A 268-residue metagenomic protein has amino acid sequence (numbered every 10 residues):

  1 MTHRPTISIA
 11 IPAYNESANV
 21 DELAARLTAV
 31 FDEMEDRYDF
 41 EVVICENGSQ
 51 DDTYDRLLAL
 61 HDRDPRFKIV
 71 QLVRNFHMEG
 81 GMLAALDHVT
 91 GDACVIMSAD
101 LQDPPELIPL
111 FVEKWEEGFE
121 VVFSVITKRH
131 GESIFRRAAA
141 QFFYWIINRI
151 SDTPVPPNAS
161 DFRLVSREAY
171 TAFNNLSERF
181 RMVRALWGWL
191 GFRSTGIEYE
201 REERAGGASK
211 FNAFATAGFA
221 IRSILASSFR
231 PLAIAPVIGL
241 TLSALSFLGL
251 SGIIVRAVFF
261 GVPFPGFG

Functional and structural regions predicted by a protein language model:
M1-S133: Structured catalytic core of nucleotide-sugar glycosyltransferases
M1-T6, M182-G268: Hydrophobic helical membrane-anchoring modules
N15-A18, Q102, E106, N174 (+3 more regions): Residues in soluble alpha-helical coiled-coils and helical-bundle/repeat scaffolds
L23-R26, V30, R56, F111 (+5 more regions): A ubiquitous structural signal for well-ordered alpha-helices
A29, E33, A59, R63 (+7 more regions): Conserved amphipathic alpha-helical interaction elements at protein-protein interfaces in regulatory, energy-coupling
R66-F67, V121, R179, R193 (+1 more regions): A general structural signal for well-ordered secondary-structure junctions
V70-R74, M78-H88, P105-L186, E202-I221: Acceptor/aglycone-binding surface of glycosyltransferases and processive sugar-polymer synthases
